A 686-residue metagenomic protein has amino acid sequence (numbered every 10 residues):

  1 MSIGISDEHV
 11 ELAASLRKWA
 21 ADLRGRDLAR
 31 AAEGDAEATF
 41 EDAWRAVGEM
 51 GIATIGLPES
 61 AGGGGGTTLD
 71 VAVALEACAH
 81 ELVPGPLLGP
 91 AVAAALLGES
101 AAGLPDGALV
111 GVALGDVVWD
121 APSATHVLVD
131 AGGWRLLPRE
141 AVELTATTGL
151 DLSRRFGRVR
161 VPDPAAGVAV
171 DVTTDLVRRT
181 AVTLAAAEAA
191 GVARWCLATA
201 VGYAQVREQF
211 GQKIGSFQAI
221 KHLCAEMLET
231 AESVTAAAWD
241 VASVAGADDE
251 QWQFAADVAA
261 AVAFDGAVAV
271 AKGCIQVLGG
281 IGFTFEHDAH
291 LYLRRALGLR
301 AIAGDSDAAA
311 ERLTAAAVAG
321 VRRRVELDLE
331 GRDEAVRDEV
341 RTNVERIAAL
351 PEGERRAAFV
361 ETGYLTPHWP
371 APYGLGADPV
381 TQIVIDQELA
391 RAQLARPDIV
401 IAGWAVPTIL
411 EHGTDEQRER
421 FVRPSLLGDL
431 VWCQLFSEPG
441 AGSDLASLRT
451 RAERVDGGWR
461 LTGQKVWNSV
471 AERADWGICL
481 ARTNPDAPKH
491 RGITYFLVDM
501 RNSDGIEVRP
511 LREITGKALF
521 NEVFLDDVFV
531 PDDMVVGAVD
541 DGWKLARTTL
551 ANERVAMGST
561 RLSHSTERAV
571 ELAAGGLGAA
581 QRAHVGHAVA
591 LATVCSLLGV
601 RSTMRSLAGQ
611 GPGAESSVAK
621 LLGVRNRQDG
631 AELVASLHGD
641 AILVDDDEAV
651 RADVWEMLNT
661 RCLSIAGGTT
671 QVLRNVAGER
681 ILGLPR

Functional and structural regions predicted by a protein language model:
M1-E81, A308-I399, L410, R420 (+2 more regions): Amphipathic, small/basic residue-rich leader segments at the start of a protein or domain
S2-A14, K18, T147-E232, L329-G331 (+7 more regions): Glycine-rich beta->alpha junctions and the first turn(s) of the following alpha-helix
G25-D35, L228-A261, Q276-L278, A579-R582 (+1 more regions): C-terminal helix-coil-helix/basic helical segment that borders enzyme active sites and/or dimer interfaces and provides
G48-G103, L365-R423, L427-G428, V470-W476 (+6 more regions): Internal helix-loop-helix
V73, V92, G280-E345, V380 (+3 more regions): Glycine-rich phosphate/cofactor-binding loops in nucleotide/flavin-utilizing enzymes
P105-L114, V129, G428-F436, L480: A short, Trp-centered hydrophobic/proline-enriched beta-strand micro-motif
G115-R158, T462-R509: A short core secondary-structure module
A190, L197, Q212-V321, A652: Extended, hydrophobic interaction surfaces within ordered domains
